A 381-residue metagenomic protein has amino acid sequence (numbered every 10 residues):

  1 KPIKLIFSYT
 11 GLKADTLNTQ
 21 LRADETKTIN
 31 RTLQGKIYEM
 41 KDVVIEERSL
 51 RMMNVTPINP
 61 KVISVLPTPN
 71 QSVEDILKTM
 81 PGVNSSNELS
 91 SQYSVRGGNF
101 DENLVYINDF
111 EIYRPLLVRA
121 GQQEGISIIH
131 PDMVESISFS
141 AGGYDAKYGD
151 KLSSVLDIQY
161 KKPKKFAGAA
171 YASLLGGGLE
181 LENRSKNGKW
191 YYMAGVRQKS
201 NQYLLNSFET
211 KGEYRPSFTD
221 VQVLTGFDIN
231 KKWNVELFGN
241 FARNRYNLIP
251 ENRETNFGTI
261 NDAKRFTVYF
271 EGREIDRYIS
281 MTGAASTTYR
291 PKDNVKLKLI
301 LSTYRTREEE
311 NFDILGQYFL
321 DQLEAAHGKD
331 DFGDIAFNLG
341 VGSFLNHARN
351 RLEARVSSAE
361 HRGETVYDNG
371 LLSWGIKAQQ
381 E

Functional and structural regions predicted by a protein language model:
K4-K13, R22-N70, E74, F100-E102 (+1 more regions): Short, acidic, small-residue-rich periplasmic hinge/interaction motif at the N-terminus of Gram-negative outer-membrane
I29-R31, S127-A167, G178: A beta-strand signature from Gram-negative outer-membrane beta-barrel systems, especially the internal plug domain
V65, E111-F139: Short acidic/polar hinge/loop motifs at secondary-structure boundaries that mediate gating or recognition
V65, E74-E111: Extracytoplasmic beta-strand/coil segments of soluble accessory domains associated with Gram-negative outer-membrane
S91, L152-S154, F166, A172-L179 (+4 more regions): Hydrophobic, lipid-facing positions within transmembrane beta-strands of outer-membrane proteins
G143, Y160, L174-G176, S185 (+5 more regions): Transmembrane beta-strands of outer-membrane beta-barrel pores
K186-I275, F312: Periplasmic-side early beta-strands and strand-to-turn transitions of outer-membrane beta-barrels
D228-R243, R273-E381: Face-selective signature of the C-terminal outer-membrane beta-barrel domain
